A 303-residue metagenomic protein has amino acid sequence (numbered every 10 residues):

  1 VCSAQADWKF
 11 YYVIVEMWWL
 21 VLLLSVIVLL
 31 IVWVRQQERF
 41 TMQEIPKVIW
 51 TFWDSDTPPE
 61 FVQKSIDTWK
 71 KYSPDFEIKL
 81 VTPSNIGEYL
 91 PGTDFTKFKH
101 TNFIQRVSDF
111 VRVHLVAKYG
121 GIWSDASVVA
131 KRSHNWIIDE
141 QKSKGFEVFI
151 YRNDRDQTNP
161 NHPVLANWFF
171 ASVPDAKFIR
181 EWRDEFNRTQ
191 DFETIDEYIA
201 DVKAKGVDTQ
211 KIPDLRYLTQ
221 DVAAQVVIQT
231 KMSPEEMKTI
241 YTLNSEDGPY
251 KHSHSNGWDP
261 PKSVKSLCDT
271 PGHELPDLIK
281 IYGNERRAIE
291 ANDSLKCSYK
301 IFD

Functional and structural regions predicted by a protein language model:
V1-K9, V13-V15: Compositionally biased low-complexity segments enriched in polar/charged residues
I14-V15, H114, G272: Hydrophobic alpha-helical segments and their boundary regions
L20-S108, A126-D303: Glycosyltransferase-associated regions of secretory-pathway enzymes, highlighting luminal stem/catalytic domains
D109-G121: Small-residue hinge/turn detector
